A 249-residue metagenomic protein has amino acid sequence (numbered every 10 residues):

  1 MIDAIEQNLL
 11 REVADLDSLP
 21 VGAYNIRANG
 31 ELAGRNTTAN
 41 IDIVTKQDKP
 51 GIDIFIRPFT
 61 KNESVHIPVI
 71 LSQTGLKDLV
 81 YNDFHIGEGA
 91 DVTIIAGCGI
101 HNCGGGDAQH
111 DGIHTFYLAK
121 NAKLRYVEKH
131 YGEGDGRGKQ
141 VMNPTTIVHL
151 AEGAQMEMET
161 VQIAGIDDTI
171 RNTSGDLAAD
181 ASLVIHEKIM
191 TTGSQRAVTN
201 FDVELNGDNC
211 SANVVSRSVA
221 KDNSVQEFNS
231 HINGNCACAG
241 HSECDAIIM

Functional and structural regions predicted by a protein language model:
M1-N25: C-terminal functional modules
G22-A28, A33-M249: Conserved beta-strand/loop scaffold segments within soluble protein domains that form the structured core and edges
